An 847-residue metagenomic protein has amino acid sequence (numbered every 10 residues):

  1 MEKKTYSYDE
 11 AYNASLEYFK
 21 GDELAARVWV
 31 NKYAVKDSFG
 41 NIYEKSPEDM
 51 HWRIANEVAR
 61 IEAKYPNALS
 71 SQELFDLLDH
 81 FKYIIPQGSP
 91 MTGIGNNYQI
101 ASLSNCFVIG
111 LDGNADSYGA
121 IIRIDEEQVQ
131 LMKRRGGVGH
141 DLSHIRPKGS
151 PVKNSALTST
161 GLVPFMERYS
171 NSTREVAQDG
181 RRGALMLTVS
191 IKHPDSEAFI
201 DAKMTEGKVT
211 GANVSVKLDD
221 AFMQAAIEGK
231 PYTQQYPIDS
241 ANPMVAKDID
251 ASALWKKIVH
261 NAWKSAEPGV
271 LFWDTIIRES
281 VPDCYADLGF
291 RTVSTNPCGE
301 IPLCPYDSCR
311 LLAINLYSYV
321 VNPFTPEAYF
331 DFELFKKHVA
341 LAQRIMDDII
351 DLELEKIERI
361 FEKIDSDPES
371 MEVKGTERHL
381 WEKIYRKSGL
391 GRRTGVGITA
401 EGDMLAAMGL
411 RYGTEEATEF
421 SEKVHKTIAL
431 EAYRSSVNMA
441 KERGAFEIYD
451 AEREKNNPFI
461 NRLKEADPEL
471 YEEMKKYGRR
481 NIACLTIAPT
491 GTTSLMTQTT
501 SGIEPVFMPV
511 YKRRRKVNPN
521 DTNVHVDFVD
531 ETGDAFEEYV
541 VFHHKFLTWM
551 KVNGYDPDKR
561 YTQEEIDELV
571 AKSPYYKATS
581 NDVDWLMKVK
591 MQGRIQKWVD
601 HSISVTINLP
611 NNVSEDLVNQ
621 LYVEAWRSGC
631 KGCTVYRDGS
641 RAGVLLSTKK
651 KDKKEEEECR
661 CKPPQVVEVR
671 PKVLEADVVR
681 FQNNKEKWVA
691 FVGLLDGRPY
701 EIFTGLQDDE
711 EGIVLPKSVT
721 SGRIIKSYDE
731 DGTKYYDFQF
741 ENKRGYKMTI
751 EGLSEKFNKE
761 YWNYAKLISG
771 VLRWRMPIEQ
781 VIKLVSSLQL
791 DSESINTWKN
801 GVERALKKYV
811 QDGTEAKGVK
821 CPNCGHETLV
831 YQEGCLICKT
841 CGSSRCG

Functional and structural regions predicted by a protein language model:
E2-S71, N154-R168, Q178-F290, V321-P326 (+5 more regions): Conserved, charged catalytic cores of large soluble enzymes
E23, G299-I301, I350-L354, I460 (+3 more regions): Catalytic alpha/beta core of large soluble enzyme barrels
E57-K64, L77-N154, L162-F165, V176-D179 (+10 more regions): Function-dense linear segments that define catalytic or interfacial modules in macromolecule-processing proteins
L74-F75, Q235-P237, H338-Y385, G389 (+5 more regions): Internal maturation/activation junctions in enzymes
L218, E279, C284-A286, N296 (+5 more regions): Terminal amphipathic helices with adjacent charged low-complexity linkers/tails
Y471-E473, S647-L694: Short, Gly/Pro- and small/polar-rich lid/capping loops
P822-H826, T840: Short, cysteine/histidine-rich loop/knuckle motifs that typically chelate Zn2+
G842-G847: Short Cys/His-rich micro-motifs in 6-15 aa windows
